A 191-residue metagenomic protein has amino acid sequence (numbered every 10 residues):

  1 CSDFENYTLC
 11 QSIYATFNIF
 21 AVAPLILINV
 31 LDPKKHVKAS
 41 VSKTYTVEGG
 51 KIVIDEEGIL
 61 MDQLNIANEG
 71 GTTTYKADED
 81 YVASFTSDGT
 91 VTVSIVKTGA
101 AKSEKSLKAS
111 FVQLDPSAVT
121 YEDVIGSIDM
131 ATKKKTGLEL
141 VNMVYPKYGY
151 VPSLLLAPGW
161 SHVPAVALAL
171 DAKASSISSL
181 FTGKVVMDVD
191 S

Functional and structural regions predicted by a protein language model:
C1-S191: Surface-exposed assembly/interface segments
